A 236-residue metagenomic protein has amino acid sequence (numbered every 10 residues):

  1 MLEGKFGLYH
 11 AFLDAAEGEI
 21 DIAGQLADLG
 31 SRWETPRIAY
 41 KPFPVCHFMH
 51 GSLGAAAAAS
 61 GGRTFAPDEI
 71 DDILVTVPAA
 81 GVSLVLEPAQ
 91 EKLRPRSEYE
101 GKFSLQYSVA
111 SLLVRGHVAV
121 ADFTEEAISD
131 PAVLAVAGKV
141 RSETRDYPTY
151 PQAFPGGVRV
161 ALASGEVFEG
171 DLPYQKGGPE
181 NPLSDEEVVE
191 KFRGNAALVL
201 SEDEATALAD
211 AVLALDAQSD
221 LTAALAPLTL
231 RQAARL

Functional and structural regions predicted by a protein language model:
M1-L236: Terminal-appendage/accessory-domain detector
